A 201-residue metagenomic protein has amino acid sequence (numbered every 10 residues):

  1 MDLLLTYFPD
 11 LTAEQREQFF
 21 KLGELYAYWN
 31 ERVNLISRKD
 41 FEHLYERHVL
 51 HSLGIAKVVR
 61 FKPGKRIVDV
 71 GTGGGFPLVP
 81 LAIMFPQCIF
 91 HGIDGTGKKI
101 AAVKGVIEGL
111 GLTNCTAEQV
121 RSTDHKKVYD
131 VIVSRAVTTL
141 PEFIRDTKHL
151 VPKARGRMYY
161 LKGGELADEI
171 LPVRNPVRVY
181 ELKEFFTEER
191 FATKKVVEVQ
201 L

Functional and structural regions predicted by a protein language model:
M1-V33: N-terminal auxiliary segments of SAM/dcSAM-dependent transferases
L5, A27, A101-K104, E108-G111 (+1 more regions): Class I S-adenosyl-L-methionine
Q18, I36-A56: Conserved SAM-binding loop and adjacent beta-strand
N30, I107, V151: Conserved hydrophobic residues forming the short capping helix/wall of the S-adenosyl-L-methionine
L53-S134: Conserved SAM/SAH cofactor-binding pocket of Class I
I144-G156: A short glycine-rich, Lys/Arg-flanked "PGG" loop and its adjoining helix->strand segment in the class I
R155-E165: Conserved beta-strand signature within the Rossmann-like core of class I S-adenosyl-L-methionine
E165-L201: Active-site capping/gating segments
